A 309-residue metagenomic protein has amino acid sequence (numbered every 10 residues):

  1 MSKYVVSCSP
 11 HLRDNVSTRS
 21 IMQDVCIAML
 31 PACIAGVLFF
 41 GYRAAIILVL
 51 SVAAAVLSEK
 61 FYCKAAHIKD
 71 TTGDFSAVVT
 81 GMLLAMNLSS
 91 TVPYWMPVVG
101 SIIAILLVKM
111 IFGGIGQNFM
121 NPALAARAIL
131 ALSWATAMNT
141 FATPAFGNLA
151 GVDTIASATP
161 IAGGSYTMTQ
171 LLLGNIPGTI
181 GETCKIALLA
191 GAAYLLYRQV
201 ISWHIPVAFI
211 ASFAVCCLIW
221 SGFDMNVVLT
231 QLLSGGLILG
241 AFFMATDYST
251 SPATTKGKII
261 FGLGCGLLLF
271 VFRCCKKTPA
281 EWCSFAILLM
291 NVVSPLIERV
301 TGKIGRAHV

Functional and structural regions predicted by a protein language model:
M1-I21, C274-V309: Cytosolic-side transmembrane-helix boundaries in multi-pass membrane proteins
M1-V56, R306: N-terminal signal-anchor module of multipass membrane proteins
S9, V56-K69, I105-Q117, L188-Q199 (+1 more regions): C-terminal ends of transmembrane helices
D24-A32, I47-E59, S76-G81, A85 (+13 more regions): Alpha-helical transmembrane segments in multi-pass membrane proteins
G41-A54, T91-G100, L171-K185, M225-L237: Structural signature of hydrophobic alpha-helical transmembrane segments
A77, M82-L149: Membrane-interface helix-loop-helix junctions at boundaries between adjacent transmembrane segments
G116-L189: Long hydrophobic alpha-helical segments that form multi-pass transmembrane helix bundles in integral membrane proteins
F119, A123, P206, L229-L237 (+2 more regions): Loop-to-transmembrane alpha-helix initiation sites
